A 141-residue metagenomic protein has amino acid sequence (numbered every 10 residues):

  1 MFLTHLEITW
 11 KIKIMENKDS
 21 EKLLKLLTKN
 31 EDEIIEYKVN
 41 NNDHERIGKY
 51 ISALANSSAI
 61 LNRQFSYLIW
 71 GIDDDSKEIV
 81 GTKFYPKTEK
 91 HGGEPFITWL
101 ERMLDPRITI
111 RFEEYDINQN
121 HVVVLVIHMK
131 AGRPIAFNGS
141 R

Functional and structural regions predicted by a protein language model:
F2-R141: Conserved N-terminal catalytic/coupling substructures associated with nucleotide/phosphate chemistry
